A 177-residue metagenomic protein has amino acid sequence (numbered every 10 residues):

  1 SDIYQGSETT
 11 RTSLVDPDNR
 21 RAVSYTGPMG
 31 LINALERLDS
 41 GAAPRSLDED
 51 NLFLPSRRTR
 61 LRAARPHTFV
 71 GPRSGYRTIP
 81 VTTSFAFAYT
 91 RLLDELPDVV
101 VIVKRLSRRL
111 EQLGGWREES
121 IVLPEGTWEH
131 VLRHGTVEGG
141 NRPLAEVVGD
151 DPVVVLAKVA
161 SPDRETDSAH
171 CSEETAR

Functional and structural regions predicted by a protein language model:
S1-R177: Carbohydrate-interacting/catalytic domains
